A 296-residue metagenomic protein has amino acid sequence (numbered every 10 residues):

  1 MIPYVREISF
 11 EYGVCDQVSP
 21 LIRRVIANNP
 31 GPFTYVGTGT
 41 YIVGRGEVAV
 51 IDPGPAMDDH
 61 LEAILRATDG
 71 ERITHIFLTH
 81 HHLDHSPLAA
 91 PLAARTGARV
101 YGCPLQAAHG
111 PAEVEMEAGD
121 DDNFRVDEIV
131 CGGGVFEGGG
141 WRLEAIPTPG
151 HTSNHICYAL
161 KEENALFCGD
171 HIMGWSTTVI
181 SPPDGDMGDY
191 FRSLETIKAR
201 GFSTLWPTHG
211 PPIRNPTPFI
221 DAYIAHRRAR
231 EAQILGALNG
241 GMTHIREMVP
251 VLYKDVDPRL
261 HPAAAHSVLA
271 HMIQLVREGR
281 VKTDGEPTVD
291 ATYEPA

Functional and structural regions predicted by a protein language model:
I2, G236-A296: C-terminal regulatory/interaction regions
I8, Y12-E71, C157-G169, G174: Conserved beta-strand hairpin/beta-sheet module of binuclear metal-dependent hydrolase folds, prominently
V18, R95-T96, G201: Short, structured coil segments at secondary-structure junctions
L21, I64, H209, I234 (+1 more regions): Residue-level signal for inorganic ion chemistry
T34-V36, P55-G140, N164: Active-site HxH/HxHxD metal-binding segment of metal-dependent hydrolases
V48-V50, P55-M57, E115-R125, V135-E137 (+1 more regions): Metallo-beta-lactamase
T79-H85, H151, H209, H271: Histidine-centered divalent metal-coordination motifs
A98, R227, E231-L235, A265: Short, leucine-enriched amphipathic alpha-helices that occur as contiguous helical runs
